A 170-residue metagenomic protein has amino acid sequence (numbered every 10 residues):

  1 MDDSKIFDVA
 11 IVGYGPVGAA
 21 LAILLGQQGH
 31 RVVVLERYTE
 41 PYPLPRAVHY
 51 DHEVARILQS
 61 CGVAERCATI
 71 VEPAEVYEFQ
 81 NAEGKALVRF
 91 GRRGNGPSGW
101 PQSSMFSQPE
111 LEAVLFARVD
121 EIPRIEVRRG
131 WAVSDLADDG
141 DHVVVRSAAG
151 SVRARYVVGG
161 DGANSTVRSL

Functional and structural regions predicted by a protein language model:
D2-V17: Beta1/beta-strand and adjacent pyrophosphate-binding region of the FAD-binding site in flavoprotein oxidoreductases
K5-F7, A148-Y156: Core beta-strand elements of the Rossmann-like FAD/NAD(P) dinucleotide-binding domain in flavoenzyme oxidoreductases
V12, V152-G162: Short hydrophobic core segments
G26-R46: Glycine-rich FAD pyrophosphate-binding loop
Q28, E121-P123: Conserved dinucleotide-binding and phosphotransfer motif residues
R46, D51-R118: Active-site-adjacent segment of FAD-dependent monooxygenases/related oxidoreductases
R129-V143: A conserved short coil-to-beta-strand element within the FAD-binding core of flavoproteins
